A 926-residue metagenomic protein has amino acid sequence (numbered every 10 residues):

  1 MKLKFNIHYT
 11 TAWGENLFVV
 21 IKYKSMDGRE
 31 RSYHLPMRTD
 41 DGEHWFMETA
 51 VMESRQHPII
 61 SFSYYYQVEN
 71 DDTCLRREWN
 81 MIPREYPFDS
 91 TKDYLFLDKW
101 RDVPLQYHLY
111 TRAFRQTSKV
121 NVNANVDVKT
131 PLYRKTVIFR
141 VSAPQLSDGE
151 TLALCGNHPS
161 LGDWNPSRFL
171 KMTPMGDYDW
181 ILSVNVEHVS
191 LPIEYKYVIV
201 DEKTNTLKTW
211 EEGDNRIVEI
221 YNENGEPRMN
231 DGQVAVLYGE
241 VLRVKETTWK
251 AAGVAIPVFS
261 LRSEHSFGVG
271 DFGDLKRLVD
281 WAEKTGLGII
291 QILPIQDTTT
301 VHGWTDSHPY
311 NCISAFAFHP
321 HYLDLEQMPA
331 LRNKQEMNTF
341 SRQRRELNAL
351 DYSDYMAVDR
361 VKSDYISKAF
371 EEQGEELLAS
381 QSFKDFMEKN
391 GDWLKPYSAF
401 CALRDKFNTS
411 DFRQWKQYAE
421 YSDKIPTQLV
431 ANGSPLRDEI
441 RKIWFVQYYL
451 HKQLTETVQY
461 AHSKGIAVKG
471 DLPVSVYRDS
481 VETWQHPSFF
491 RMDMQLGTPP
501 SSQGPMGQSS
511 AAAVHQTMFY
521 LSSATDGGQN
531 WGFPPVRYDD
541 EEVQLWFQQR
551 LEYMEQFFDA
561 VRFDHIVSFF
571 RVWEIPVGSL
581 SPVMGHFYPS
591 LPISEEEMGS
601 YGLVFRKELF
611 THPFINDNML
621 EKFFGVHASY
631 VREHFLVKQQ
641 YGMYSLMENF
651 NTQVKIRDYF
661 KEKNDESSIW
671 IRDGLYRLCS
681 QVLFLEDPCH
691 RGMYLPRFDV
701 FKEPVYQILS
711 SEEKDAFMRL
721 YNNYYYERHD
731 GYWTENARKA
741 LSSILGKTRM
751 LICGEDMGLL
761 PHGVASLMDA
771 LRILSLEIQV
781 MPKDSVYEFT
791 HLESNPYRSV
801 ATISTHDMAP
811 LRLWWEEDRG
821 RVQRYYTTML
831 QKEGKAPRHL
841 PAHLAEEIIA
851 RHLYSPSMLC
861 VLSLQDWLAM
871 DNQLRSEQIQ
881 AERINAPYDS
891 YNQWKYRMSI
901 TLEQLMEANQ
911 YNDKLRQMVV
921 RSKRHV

Functional and structural regions predicted by a protein language model:
L3, C74-E78, L97-D98, T206-W210 (+1 more regions): Short, well-ordered strand-loop elements centered on a beta-strand within folded domains, enriched for acidic residues
L3-I7, K135-S142: A short, amphipathic beta-strand motif
K4, I181-S183, L751: Short aromatic/hydrophobic contact patches that present stacked aromatics for nucleic-acid/ligand binding
T10-H57, Q67-S90, P144-L191, V200-E223 (+2 more regions): Aromatic-rich carbohydrate-binding modules that target alpha-glucans
D93-L105: Boundary detector for helix-to-coil junctions that initiate low-complexity/charged tails
Q106-I138, N185, I217-V926: Catalytic cores of glycan-processing enzymes that make or break glycosidic bonds
